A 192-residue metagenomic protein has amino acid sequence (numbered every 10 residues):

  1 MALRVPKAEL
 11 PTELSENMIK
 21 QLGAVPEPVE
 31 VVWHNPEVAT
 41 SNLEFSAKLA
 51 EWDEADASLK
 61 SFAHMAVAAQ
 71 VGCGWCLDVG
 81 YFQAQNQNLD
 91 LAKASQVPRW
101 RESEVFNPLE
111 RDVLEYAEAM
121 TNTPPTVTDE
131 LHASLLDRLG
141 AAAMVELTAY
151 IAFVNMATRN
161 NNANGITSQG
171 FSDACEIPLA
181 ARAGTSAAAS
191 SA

Functional and structural regions predicted by a protein language model:
M1-A57, S61, P178-A192: Mobile cap/lid helix-loop segments that border enzyme active or cofactor-binding sites and regulate substrate access
P26-V31, A57-G72, E102, R138 (+1 more regions): Alpha-helical scaffold segments that form or flank carboxylate-/histidine-based iron centers
V32, S46, F62-V67, V97-P98 (+2 more regions): Short alpha-helical scaffolding segments that buttress acidic/His motifs in well-ordered protein cores
V67-A94: Conserved alpha-helical segments that form or flank metal/cofactor-binding pockets of metalloenzymes
P98-P108: Acidic/His metal-coordination segments adjacent to aromatic residues that form catalytic metal sites in metalloenzymes
L109-Y150: Acidic/histidine-rich alpha-helical segments that form the ligand environment of transition-metal centers
A141-A187: Preference for long, well-ordered alpha-helical segments
